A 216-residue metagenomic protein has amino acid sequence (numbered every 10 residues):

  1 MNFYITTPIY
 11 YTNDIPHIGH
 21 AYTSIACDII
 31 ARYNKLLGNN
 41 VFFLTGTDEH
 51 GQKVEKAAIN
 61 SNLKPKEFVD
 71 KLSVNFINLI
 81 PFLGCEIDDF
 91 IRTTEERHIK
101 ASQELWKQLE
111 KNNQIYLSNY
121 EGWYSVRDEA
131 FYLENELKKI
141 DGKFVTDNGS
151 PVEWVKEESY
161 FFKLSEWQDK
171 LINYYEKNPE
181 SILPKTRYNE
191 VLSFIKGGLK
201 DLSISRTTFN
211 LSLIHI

Functional and structural regions predicted by a protein language model:
M1-L117: N-terminal Rossmann-like or analogous alpha/beta NTP/dinucleotide-binding catalytic cores that position adenine
M1-T45, R97-A101, N148, V152-I214: Structured secondary-structure scaffolds
A21-T23, I59, Q103-L105, S118 (+4 more regions): Generic alpha-helical propensity signal that fires on short helical segments and nearby coil/disordered stretches
V54, A58, S125, Y132 (+1 more regions): Short clusters of hydrophobic/aromatic residues that line enzyme substrate/ligand-binding pockets
Q103-N113, E134-D141, G198-T207: Short, charged low-complexity intrinsically disordered segments located at boundaries of structured domains
Q114-S165: Cys/His-rich short segments
